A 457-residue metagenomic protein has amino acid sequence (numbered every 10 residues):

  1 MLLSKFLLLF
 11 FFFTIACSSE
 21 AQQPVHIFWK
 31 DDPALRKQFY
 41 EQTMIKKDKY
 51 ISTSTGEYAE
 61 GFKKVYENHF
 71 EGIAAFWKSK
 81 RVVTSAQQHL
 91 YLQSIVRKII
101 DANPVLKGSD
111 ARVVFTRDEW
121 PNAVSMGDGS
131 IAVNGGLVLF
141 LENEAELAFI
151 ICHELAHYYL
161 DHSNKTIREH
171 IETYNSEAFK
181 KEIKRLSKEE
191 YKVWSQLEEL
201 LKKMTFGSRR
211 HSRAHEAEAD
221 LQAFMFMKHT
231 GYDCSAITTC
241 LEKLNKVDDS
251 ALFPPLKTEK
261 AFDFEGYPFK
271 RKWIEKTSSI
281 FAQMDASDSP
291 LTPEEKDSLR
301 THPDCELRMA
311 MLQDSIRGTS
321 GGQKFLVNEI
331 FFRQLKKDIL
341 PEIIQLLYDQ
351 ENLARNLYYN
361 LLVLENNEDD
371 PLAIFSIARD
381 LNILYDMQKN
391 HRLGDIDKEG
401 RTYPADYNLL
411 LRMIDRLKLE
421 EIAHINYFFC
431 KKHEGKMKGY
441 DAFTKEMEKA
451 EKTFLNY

Functional and structural regions predicted by a protein language model:
M1-K30: Bacterial Sec-dependent N-terminal signal peptides
Q23-Y191, M204-H211, A223-F224, K228-P293 (+2 more regions): Peri-catalytic and regulatory segments of divalent metal-dependent proteins
S195-L197, D297-L299: Amphipathic coiled-coil heptad-repeat stalk/oligomerization helices in membrane-associated assembly and trafficking
E199-K202: His/Cys-centered metal/cofactor-coordination and adjacent catalytic loops
A214: Long, charge-dense, solvent-exposed interaction surfaces that engage phosphate-rich ligands
